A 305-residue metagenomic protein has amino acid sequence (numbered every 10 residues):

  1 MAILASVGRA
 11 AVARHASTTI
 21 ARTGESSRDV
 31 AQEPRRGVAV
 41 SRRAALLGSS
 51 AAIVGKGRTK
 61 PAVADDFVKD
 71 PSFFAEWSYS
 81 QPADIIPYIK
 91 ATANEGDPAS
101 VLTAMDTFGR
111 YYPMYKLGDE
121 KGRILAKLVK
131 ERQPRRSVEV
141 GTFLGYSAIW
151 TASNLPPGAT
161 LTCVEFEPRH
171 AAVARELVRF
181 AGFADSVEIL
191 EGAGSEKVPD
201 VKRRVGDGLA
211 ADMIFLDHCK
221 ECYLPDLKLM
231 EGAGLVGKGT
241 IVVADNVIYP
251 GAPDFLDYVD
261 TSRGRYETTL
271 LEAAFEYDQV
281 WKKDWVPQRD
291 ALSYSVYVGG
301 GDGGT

Functional and structural regions predicted by a protein language model:
M1-A31: N-terminal chloroplast transit peptides
Q32-S50: N-terminal secretory signal peptides and thylakoid transit peptides that target proteins across membranes
L47-G48, I53, V63-G96: N-terminal auxiliary segments of SAM/dcSAM-dependent transferases
M114-E196: SAM cofactor-binding core of SAM-dependent methyltransferases, primarily the Rossmann-like beta-alpha-beta module
P156-P157, F180-A184, D207, G234-V236 (+1 more regions): Short helix-capping segments at alpha-helix termini
V187-A252: Active-site segment flanking the S-adenosylmethionine/decSAM binding pocket in AdoMet-dependent transferases
L224-T305: C-terminal substrate-binding/active-site "lid" region of AdoMet-derived donor-dependent transferases
